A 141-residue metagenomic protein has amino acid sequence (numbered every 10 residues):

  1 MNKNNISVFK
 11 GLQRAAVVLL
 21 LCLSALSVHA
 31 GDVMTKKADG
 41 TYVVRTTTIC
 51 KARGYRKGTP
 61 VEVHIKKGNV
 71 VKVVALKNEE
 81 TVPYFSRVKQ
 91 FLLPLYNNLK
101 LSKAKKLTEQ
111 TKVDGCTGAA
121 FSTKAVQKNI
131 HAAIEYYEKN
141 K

Functional and structural regions predicted by a protein language model:
N4-A16: Bacterial N-terminal signal peptides that target proteins for export
F9, S24-H29: Serine/proline-rich low-complexity intrinsically disordered segments, especially terminal tails, linkers
A15-A25: Bacterial N-terminal signal peptides
V28-K141: Flexible, solvent-exposed loop/hinge segments and secondary-structure transition points
